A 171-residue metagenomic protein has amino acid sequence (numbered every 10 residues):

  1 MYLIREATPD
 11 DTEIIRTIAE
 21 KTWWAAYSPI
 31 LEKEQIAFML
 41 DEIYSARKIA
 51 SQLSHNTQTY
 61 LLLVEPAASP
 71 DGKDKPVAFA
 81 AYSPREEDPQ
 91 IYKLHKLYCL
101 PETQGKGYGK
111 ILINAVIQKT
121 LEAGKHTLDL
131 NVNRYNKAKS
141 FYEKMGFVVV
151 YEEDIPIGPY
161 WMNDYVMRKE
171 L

Functional and structural regions predicted by a protein language model:
M1-L3: Extreme N-terminal starter segment of soluble prokaryotic enzymes
E6-T12, R16-E102, I113-A115, K119 (+3 more regions): Acetyl-CoA-dependent GNAT
E42, K106, Y160: Flexible, glycine- and charge-enriched loops at secondary-structure boundaries
Y92, H126-K139, E143-M145, Y151-L171: C-terminal "cap" of GNAT-fold acetyltransferases
K96-N114, L121, N133-S140, K144-M145: Conserved glycine-rich acetyl-CoA-binding loop
